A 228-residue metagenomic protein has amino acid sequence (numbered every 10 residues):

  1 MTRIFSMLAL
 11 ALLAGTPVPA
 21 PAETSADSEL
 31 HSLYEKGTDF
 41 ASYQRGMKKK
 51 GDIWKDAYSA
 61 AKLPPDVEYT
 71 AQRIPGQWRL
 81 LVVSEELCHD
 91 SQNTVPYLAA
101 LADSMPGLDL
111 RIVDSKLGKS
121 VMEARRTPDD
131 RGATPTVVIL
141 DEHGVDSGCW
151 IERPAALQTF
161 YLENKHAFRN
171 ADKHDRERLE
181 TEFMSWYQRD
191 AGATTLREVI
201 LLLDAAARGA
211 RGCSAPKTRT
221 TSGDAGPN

Functional and structural regions predicted by a protein language model:
M1-T2: N-terminal secretory signal peptides that target proteins for export/translocation
F5-T16: Bacterial N-terminal signal peptides
G15-W78, A99-A100, A124-D130, S147-N228: Non-globular targeting/processing and membrane-anchoring segments
G76-R79, P106-D109, E142: Loop/turn elements at helix/coil->beta-strand transitions in domains of secreted/extracellular proteins
L81-E86, G107-M122: Thiol-based oxidoreductase modules, predominantly thioredoxin-like and allied folds used for disulfide exchange
E85-N93: Conserved redox-active cysteine motifs that mediate thiol-disulfide chemistry, especially di-cysteine Cys-X(1-2)-Cys
Q92-D103: Typically the conserved alpha-helix immediately C-terminal to a functionally engaged Cys/Sec in thioredoxin-like
V137-D146, I151: A glycine-rich helix N-cap at a beta->alpha junction
